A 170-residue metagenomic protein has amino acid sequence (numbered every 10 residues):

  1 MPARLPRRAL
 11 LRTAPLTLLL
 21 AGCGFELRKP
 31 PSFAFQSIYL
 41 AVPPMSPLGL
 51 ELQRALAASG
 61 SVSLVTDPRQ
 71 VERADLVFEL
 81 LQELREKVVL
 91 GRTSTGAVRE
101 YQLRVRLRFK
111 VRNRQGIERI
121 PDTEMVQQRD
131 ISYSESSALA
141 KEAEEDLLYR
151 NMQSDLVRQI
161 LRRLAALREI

Functional and structural regions predicted by a protein language model:
M1-L18: N-terminal secretory signal peptides and thylakoid transit peptides that target proteins across membranes
A21-G22: C-terminal motif of bacterial Sec signal peptides marking the signal peptidase cleavage site
F25-P30: Bacterial lipoprotein signal-peptidase II cleavage site
A34-L84: N-terminal segment of the mature soluble domain
L56, G60, L84, V111 (+3 more regions): Sec/Tat-exported extracytoplasmic proteins
V77-E124, D130-A143: Surface-exposed short loop/turn segments
L139-I170: C-terminal/domain-edge helix-coil "capping" segments
